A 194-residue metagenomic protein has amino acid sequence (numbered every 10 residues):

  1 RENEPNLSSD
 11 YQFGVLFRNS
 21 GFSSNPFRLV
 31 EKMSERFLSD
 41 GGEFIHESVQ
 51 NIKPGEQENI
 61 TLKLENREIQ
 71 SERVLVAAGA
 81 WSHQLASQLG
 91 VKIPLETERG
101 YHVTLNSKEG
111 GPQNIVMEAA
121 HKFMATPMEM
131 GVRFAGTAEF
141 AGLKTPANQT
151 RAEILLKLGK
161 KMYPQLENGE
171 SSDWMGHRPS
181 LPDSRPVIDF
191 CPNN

Functional and structural regions predicted by a protein language model:
R1-E2: Dinucleotide-binding Rossmann-like beta1-alpha1 core, especially the glycine-rich loop that anchors the ADP
P5, N51-P54, E58-I60, E68-N194: Active-site substrate-recognition segment that forms the wall of the catalytic cavity or substrate channel
S8-R73: Helical element adjacent to the flavin cofactor pocket in flavoenzyme catalytic cores
